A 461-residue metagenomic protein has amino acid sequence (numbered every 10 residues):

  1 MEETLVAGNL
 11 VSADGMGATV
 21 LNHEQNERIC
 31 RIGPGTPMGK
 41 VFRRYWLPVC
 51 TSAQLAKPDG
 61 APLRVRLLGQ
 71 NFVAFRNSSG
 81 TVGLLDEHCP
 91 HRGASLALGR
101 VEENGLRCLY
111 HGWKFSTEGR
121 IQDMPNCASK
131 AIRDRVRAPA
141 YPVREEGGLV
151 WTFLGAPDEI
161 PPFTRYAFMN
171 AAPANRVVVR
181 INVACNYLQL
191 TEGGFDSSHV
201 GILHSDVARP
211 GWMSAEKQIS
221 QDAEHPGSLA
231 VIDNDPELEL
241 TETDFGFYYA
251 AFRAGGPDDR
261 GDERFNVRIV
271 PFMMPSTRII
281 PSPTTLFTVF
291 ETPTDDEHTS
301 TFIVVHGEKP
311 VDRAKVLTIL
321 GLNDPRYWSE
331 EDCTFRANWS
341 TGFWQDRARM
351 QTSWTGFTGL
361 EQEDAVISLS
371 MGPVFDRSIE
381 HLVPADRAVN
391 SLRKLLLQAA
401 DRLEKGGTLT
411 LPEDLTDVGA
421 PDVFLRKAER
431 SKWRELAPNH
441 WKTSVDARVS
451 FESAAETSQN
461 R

Functional and structural regions predicted by a protein language model:
E2-E102, D134-E159, R165: N-terminal pre-ligand scaffold of iron-sulfur
E3-G15, P34, A56-K57, T81 (+1 more regions): C-terminal catalytic domain of Rieske-type non-heme iron oxygenases
R44-K57, R120-C127, I269-S276: Short Pro/Gly-enriched beta-strand edge/turn motifs at strand-loop
R64-R66, F75, R100-E102, R107 (+6 more regions): Well-ordered beta-strand positions
P90, L106-L109, Q122: Cys/His/Pro-rich metal-binding microdomains
R92, G112-K114: Detector for the c-type heme attachment site
L98, S116-R120: Iron-sulfur (Fe-S) cluster-binding segments and ferredoxin-like electron-carrier domains, especially [2Fe-2S]
D123-A138: Short acidic (Asp/Glu) patches
